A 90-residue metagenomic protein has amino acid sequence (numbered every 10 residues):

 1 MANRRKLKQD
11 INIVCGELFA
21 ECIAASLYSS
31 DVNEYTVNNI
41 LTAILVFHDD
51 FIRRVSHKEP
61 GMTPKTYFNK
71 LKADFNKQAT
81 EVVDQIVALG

Functional and structural regions predicted by a protein language model:
A2-N12, Y35-N38, M62, T66-N69 (+1 more regions): Short, solvent-exposed segments of well-ordered alpha helices
N3, L18, L45-V46, I86-L89: A broad "ordered helical/assembly scaffold" signature
R4-D31: N-terminal acidic leader/helix
V14-E21, F47-D50, Q78: Amphipathic, well-ordered alpha-helical segments in soluble domains
C22-V55: Amphipathic alpha-helical interaction modules
T42, D50-G90: Low-complexity intrinsically disordered segments
